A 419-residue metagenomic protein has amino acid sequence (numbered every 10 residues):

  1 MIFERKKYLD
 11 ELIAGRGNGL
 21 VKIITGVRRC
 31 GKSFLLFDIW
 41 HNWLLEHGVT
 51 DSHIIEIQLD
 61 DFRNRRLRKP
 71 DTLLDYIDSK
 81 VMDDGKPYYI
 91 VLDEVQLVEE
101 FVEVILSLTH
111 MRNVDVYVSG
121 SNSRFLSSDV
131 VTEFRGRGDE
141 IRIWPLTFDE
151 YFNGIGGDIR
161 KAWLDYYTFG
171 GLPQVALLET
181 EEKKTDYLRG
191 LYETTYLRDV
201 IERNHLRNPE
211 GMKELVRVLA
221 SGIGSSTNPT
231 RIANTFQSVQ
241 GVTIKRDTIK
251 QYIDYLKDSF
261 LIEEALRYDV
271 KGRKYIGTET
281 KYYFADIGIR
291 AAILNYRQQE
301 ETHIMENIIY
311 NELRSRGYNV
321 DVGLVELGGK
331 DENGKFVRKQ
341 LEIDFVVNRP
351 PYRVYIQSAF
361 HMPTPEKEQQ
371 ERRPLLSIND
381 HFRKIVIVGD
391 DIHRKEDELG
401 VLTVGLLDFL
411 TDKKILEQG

Functional and structural regions predicted by a protein language model:
I2, D149-E326: Interdomain hinge/linker elements that couple catalytic modules in large macromolecular machines
I2, F34, L45, V49 (+2 more regions): A cross-kingdom feature that marks ATP-driven nucleic-acid transaction machinery
I2-G19: Pre-Walker A adenine-sensing motif
I24: Hydrophobic anchor at the beta1->P-loop junction of P-loop NTPases
L45-D61: Conserved catalytic segments around the Walker B and adjacent sensor/switch elements of P-loop NTPase domains
E56-K86: Short glycine-rich substrate-engagement loop in P-loop NTPases that contacts/grips substrate
D115-S121, R142: Structural recognition of the conserved hydrophobic beta-strand(s) that form the central parallel beta-sheet of P-loop
R124-D139, G154-G156: Short regulatory helix/loop adjacent to the ATP-binding pocket of P-loop NTPases
